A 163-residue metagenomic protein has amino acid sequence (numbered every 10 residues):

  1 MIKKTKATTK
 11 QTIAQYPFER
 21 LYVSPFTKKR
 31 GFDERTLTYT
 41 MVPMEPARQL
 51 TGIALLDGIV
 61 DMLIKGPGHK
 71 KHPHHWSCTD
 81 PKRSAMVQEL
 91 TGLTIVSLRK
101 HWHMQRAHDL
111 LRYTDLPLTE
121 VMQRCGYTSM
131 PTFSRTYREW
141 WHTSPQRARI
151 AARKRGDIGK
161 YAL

Functional and structural regions predicted by a protein language model:
M1-L90, T94, D109-E139, T143-L163: Alpha-helical bundle regulatory/interaction domains
T51-L55, R99-M104: Generic hydrophobic, amphipathic alpha-helix propensity
